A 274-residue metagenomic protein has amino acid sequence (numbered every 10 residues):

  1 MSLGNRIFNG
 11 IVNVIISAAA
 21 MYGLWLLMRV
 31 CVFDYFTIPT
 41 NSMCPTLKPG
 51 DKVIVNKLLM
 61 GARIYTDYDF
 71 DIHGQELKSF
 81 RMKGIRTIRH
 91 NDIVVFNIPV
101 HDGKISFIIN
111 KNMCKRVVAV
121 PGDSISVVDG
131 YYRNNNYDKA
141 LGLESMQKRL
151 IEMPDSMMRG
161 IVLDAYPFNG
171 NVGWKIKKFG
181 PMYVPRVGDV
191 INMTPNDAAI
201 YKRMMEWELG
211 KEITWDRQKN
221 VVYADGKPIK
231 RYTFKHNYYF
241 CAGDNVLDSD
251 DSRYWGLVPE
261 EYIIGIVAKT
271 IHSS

Functional and structural regions predicted by a protein language model:
L3-F8, C44-S274: Soluble "head" domains of membrane/secretory-pathway proteins
V12-C31: Hydrophobic membrane-insertion alpha-helices, especially the h-region of bacterial N-terminal signal peptides
D34-Y35, A119: Cytochrome P450 fold signature focused on the C-terminal beta-domain
Y35-F36, D102: Secondary-structure boundary/capping signal
F36-T46: N-terminal signal-anchor transmembrane helix
